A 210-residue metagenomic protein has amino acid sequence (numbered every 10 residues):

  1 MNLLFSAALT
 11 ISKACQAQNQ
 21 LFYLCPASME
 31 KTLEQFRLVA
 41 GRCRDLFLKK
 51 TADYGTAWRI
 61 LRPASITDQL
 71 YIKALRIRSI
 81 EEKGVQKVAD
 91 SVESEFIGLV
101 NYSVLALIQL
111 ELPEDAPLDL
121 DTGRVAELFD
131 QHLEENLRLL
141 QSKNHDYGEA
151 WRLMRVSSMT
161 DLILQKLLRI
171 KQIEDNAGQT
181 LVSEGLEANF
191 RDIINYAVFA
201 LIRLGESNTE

Functional and structural regions predicted by a protein language model:
L3-S6, Q16, Q20, L24: Short hydrophobic targeting helices and cationic amphipathic motifs that mediate membrane/organellar targeting
K13-A14, R42: Intrinsically disordered, low-complexity sequence elements enriched in Ser/Thr/Gly/Pro
Y23-E210: Intrinsically disordered, low-complexity regulatory regions that flank transcription factor DNA-binding cores
